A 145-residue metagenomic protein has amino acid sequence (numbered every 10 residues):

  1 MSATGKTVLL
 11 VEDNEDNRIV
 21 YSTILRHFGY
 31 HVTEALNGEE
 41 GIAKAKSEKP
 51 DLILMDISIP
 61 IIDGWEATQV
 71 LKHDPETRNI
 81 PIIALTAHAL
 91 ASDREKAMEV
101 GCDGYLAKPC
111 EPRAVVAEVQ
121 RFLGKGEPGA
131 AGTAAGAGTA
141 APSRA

Functional and structural regions predicted by a protein language model:
E12: Conserved acidic carboxylate
E15-T33: Two-component/phosphorelay signaling modules centered on CheY-like receiver
E34, I59-I62, A91, E99: Residue-level signal for the "D+5" position in two-component response regulator receiver
E48-L54, I59: Active-site beta3 strand of CheY-like receiver
P60, R78, L90, K108: The feature encodes the CheY-like receiver
C110-V119: C-terminal output helix
